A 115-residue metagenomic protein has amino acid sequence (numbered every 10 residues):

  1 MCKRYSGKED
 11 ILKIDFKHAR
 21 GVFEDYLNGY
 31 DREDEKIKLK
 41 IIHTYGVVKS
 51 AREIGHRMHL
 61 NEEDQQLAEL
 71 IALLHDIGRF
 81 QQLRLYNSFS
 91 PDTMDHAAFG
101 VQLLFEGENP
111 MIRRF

Functional and structural regions predicted by a protein language model:
Y5-D10, I112-F115: Histidine/acidic-rich helix-loop-helix segments that form or flank divalent-metal centers in metalloenzyme catalytic
D10-I11, G46: Extended low-complexity intrinsically disordered regions
K13-K17, M111: Catalytic cores of the polymerase beta-like nucleotidyltransferase superfamily and closely associated nucleotide
A19-G46, G78-S90: Active-site flanking loop/helix segments enriched in acidic
D34-D64: An N-terminal domain-cap segment
L60-F115: Divalent metal-dependent catalytic cores for phosphoryl transfer on phosphate-bearing substrates
